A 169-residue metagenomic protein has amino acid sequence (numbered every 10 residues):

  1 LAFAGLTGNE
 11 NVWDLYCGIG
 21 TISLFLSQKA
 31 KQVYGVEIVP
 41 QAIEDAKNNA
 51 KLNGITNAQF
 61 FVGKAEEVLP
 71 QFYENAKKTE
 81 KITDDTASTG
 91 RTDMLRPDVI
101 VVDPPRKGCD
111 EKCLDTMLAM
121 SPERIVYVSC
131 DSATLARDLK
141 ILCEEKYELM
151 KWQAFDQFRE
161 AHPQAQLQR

Functional and structural regions predicted by a protein language model:
L1-R169: Rossmann-like S-adenosyl-L-methionine
